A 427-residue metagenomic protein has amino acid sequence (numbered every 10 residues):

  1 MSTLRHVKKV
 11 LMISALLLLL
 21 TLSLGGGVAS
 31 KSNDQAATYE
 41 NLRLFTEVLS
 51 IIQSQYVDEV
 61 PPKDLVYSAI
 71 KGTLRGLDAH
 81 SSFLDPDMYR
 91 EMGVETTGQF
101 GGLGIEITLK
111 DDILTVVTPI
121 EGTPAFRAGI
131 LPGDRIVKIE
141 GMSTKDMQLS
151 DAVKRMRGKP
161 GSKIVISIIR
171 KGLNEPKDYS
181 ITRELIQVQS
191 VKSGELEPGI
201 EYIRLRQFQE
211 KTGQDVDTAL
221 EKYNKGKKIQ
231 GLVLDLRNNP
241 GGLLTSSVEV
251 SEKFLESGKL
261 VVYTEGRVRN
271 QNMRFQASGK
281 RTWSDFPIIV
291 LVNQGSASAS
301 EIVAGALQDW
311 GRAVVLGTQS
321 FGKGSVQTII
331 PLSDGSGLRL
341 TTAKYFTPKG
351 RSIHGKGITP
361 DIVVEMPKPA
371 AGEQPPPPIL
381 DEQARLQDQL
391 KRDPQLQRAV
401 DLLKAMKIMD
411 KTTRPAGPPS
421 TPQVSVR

Functional and structural regions predicted by a protein language model:
S2, V28-N41, F45-P62, T115-P119 (+2 more regions): Cleft-lining beta-strand/loop regions that shape enzyme active-site pockets
S2-S81, L114, G226, Q389-R398 (+2 more regions): Terminal targeting/pro-maturation regions of precursor/exported proteins
Y56-V117, G161-S180, Q187-S193, S246 (+3 more regions): Extended, small/polar residue-biased N-terminal targeting/export presequences and adjacent propeptide/linker tracts
F83, V261, F275, F321 (+4 more regions): Short clusters of hydrophobic/aromatic residues that line enzyme substrate/ligand-binding pockets
E95-T97, R157, I353: Short Gly/Pro-enriched turn/cap motifs at secondary-structure boundaries
I113, G199-I200, R204-K211, E365 (+1 more regions): Well-structured core secondary-structure elements of compact alpha/beta domains
G337, K344-R427: Conserved functional hotspot residues or short segments at active or partner-binding sites across diverse domains
